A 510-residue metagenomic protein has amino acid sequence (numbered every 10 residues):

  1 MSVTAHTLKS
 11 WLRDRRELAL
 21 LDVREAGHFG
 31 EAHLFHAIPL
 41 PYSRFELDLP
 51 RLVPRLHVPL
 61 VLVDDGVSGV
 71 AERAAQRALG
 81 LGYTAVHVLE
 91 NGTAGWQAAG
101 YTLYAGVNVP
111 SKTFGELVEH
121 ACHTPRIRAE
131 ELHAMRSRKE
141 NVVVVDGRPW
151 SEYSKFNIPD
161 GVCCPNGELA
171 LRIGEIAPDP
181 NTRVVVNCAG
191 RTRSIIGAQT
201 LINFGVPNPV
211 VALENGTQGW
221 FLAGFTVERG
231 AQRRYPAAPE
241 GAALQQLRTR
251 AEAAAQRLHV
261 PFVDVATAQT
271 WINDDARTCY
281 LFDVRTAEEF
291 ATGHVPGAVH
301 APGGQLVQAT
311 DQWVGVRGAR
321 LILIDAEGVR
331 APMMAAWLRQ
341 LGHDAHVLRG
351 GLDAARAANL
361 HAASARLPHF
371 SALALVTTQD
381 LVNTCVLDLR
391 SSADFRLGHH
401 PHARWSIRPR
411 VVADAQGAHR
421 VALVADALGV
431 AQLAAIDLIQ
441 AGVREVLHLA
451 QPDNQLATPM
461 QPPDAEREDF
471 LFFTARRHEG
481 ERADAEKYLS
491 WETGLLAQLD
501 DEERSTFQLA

Functional and structural regions predicted by a protein language model:
M1-A19, V23-V143, G147-Y280, V284-C385 (+1 more regions): Rhodanese-like catalytic fold shared by cysteine-dependent sulfurtransferases and DSP/PTP-type phosphatases
